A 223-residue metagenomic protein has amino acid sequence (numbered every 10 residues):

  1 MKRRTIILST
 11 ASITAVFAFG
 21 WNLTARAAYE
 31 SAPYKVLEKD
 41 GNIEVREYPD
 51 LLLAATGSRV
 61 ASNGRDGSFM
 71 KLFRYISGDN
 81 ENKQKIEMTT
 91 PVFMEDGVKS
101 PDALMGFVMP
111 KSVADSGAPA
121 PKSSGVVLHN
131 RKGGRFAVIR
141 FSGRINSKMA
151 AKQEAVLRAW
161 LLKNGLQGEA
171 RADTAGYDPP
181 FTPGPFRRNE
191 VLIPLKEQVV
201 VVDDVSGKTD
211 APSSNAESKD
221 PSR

Functional and structural regions predicted by a protein language model:
K2-R223: A solvent-exposed interaction/effector surface
